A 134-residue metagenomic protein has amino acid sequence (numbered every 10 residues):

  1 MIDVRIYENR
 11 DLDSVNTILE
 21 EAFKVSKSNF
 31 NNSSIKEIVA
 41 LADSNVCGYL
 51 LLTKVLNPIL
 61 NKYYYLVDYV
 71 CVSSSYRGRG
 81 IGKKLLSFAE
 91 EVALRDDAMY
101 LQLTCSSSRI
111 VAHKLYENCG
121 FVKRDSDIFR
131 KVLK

Functional and structural regions predicted by a protein language model:
M1-V15: A short beta-loop-alpha structural element at the N-terminal edge of CoA-dependent acyl/N-acetyltransferase catalytic
Y7, V70-V72, C105: Hydrophobic adenine-recognition pocket in adenosine-nucleotide-binding enzymes
E20-V39: Active-site rim helix/loop that mediates acceptor-substrate recognition in acyltransferases
V39, N45-K54, L66, C71: Conserved beta-strand in the GNAT
V55-V67, R77, R124-D125: A conserved beta-turn-beta hairpin within the catalytic core of GNAT-like acetyltransferases that forms part
V72, G78-E91, K114, N118: Conserved acetyl-CoA-binding loop-helix of GNAT-fold acetyltransferases
K83, R95, S107-K131: Conserved active-site alpha-helix within GNAT-family acetyltransferase domains
L86, A93-C105: Conserved GNAT acetyl-CoA-binding A-motif
